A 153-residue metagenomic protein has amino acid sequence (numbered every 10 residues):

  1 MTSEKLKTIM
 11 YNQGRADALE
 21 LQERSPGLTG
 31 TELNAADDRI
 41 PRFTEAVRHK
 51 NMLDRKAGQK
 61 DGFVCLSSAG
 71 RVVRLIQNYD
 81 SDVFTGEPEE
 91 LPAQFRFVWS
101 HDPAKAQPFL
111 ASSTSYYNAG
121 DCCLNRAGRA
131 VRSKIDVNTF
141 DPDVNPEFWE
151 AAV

Functional and structural regions predicted by a protein language model:
T2-V153: Tryptophan-rich substrate-binding surfaces of secreted polymer-degrading and adhesive proteins
